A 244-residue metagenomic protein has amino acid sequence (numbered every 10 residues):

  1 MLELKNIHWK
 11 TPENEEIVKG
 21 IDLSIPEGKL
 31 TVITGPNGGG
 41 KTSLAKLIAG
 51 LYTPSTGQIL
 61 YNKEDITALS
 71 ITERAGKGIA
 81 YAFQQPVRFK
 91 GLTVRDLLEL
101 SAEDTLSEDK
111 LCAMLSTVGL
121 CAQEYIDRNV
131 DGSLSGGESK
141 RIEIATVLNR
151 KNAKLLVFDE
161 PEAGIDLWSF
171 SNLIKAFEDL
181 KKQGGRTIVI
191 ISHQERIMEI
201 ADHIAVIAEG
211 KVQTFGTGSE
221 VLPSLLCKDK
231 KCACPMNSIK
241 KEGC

Functional and structural regions predicted by a protein language model:
L2, I17-G20: Conserved structural motif at the start of ABC-family nucleotide-binding domains
T34-P36: The feature captures the beta-strand-to-loop junction immediately N-terminal to the Walker
A49: Helix-to-loop junction immediately C-terminal to a conserved catalytic motif
G57-E64: Conserved ABC transporter NBD signature motif
D65-A80: ABC ATPase NBD coupling module
Q85, G91-K110: Q-loop/switch helix immediately C-terminal to the Walker
E160-P161: Walker B catalytic motif
